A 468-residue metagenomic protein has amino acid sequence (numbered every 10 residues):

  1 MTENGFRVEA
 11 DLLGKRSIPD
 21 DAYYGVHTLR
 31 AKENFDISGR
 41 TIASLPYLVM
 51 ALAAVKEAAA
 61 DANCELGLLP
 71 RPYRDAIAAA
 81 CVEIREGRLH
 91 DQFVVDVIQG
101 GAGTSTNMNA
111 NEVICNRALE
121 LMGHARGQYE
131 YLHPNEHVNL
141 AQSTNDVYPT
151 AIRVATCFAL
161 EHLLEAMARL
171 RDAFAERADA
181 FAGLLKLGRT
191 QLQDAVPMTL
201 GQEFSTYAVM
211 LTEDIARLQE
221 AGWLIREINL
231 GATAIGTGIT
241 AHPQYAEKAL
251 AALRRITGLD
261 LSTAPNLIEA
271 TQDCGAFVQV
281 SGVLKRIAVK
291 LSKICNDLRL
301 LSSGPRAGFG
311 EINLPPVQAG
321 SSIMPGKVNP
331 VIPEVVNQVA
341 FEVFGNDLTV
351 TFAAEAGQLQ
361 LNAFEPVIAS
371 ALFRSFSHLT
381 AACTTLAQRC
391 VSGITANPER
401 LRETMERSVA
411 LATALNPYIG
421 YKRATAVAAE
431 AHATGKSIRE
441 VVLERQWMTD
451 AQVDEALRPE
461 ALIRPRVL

Functional and structural regions predicted by a protein language model:
M1-L468: Conserved, well-structured ligand/cofactor-binding cores
